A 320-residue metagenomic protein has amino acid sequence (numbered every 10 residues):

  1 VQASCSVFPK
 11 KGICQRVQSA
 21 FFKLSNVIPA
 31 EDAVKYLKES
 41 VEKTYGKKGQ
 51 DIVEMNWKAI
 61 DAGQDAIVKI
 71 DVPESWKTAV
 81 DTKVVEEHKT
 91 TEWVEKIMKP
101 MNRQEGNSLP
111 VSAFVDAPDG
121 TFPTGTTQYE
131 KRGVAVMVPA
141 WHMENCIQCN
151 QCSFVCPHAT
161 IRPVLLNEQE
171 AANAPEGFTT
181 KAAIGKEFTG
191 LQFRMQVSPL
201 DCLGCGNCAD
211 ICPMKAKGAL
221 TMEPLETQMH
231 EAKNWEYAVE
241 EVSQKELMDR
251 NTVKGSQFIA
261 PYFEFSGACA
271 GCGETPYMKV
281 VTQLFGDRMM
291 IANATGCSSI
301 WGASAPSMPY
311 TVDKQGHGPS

Functional and structural regions predicted by a protein language model:
V1-T44: Short alpha-helices
A33-L37, V41, G46-C202, A209-M290 (+1 more regions): Ferredoxin-type iron-sulfur electron-transfer modules and their immediate structural context
